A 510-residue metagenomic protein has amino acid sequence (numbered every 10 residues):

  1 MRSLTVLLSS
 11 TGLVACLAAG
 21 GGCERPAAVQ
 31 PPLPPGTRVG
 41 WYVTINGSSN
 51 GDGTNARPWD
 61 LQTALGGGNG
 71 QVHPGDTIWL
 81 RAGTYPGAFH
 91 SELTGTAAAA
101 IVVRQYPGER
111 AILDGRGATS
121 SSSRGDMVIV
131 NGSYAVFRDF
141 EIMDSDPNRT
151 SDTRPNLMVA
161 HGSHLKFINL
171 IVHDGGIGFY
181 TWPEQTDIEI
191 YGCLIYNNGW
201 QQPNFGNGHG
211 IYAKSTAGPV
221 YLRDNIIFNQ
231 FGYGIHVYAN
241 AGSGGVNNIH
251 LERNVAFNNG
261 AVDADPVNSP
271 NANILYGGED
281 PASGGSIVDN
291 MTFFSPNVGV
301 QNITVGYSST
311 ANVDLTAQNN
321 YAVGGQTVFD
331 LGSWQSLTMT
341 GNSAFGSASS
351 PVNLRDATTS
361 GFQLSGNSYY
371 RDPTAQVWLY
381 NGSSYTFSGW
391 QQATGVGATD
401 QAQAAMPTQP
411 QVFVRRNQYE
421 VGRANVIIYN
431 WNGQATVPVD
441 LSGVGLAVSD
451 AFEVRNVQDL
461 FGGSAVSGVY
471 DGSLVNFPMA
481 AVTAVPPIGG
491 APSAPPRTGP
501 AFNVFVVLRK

Functional and structural regions predicted by a protein language model:
M1-T11: Bacterial N-terminal signal peptides that target proteins for export
S10-G12, C16-G36: Bacterial Sec-dependent N-terminal signal peptides
P31-P34, N50, D76-W79, A98 (+5 more regions): Acidic, glycine- and Ser/Thr-rich low-complexity intrinsically disordered tracts in extracellular/secreted proteins
L33-I45: Boundary/junction segments of secreted and surface-exposed precursor proteins
V43-P86, W390: Acidic Gly/Asp/Thr-rich repetitive segments characteristic of extracellular carbohydrate-active and adhesion proteins
P58, W79, T94-T153, G199-W200: Right-handed parallel beta-helix/beta-spiral solenoid domain characteristic of secreted/periplasmic
Q62, R116-V128, R149-V159, D174-P183 (+6 more regions): Extracellular beta-strand/beta-solenoid scaffold signature
A100, Y106-E109, S133-D144, H161-D174 (+8 more regions): Right-handed parallel beta-helix
